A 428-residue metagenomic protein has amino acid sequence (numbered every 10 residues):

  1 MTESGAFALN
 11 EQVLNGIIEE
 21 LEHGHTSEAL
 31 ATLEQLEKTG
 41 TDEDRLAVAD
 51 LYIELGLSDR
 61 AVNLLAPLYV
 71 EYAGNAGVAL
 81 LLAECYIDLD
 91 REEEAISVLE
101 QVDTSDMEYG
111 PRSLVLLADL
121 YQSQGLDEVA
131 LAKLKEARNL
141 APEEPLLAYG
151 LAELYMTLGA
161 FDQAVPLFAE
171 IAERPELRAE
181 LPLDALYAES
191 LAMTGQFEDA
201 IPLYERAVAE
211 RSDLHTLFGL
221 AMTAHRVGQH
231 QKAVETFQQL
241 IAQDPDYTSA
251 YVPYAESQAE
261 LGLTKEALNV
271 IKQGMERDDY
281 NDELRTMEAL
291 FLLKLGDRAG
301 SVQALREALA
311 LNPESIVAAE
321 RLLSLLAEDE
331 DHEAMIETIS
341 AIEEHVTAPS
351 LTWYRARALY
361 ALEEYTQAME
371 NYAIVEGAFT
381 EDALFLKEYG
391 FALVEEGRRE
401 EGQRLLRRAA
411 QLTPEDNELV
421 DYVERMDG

Functional and structural regions predicted by a protein language model:
E22, E54, D88-L89, S123 (+10 more regions): Register position in tetratricopeptide repeats
T26-S27, S58, E92, D127 (+8 more regions): TPR-repeat structural position
Q35-L36, P67-L68, Q101-D103, E136-A137 (+8 more regions): Canonical positions in the second alpha-helix
T39, E71-Y72, S105-D106, L140 (+8 more regions): Structural marker of alpha-solenoid helical repeat scaffolds
D44, V78, S113, L147 (+8 more regions): TPR alpha-solenoid repeat register
A47, L81, V115-L116, G150 (+8 more regions): Canonical tetratricopeptide repeat
